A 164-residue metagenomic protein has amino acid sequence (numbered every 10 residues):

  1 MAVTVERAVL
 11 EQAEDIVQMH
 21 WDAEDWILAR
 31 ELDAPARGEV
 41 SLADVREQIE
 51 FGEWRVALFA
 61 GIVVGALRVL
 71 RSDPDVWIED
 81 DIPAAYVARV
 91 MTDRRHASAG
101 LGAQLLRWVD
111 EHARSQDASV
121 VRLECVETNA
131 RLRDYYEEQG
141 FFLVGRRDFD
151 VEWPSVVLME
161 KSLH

Functional and structural regions predicted by a protein language model:
V3-Q18: A short beta-loop-alpha structural element at the N-terminal edge of CoA-dependent acyl/N-acetyltransferase catalytic
V17, W21-E47: Conserved GNAT-fold acetyl-CoA-binding loop/helix
V56, I62-R71, Y86, M91: Conserved beta-strand in the GNAT
S72-V87, A97, S119: A conserved beta-turn-beta hairpin within the catalytic core of GNAT-like acetyltransferases that forms part
A84, S119-R122, V126-R133, E138-Q139 (+1 more regions): C-terminal "cap" of GNAT-fold acetyltransferases
A88-A97, V126: A short, internal acetyl-CoA/4′-phosphopantetheine-binding micro-motif in the GNAT/acyltransferase core
T92, S98-E111, D134-E138: Conserved acetyl-CoA-binding loop-helix of GNAT-fold acetyltransferases
L106, A113-E124: Conserved GNAT acetyl-CoA-binding A-motif
